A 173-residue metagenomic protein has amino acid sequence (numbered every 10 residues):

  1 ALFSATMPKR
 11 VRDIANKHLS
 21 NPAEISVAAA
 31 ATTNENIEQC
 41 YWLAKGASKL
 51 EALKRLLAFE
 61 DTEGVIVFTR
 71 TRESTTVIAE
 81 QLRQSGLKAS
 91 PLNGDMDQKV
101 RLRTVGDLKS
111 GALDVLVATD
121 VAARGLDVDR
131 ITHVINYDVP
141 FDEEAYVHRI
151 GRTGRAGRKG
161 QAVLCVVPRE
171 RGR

Functional and structural regions predicted by a protein language model:
A1-R173: Conserved helicase RecA-like core
